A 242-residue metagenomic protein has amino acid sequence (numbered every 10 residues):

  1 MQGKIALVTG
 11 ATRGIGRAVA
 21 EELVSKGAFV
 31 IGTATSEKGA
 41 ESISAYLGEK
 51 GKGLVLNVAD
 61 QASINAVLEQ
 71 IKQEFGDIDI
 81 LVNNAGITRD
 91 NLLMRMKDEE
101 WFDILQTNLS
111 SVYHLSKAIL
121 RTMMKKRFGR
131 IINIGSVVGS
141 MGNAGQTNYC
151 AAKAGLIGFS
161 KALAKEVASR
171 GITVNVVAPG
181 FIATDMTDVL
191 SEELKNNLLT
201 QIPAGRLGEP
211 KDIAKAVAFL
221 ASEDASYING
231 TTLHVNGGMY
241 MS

Functional and structural regions predicted by a protein language model:
I5, T12-R13: Conserved glycine-rich cofactor-binding loop
K26-S42: Conserved glycine-rich Rossmann-like NAD(P)H-binding loop of the short-chain dehydrogenase/reductase
L92-L93, E100-L105, T187, L198: Substrate-binding pocket helix/loop in short-chain dehydrogenase/reductase
S116, A152, S160: Active-site helix of classical SDR
R121, K165-S169, S226: Alpha-helical segment proximal to the catalytic Tyr-Lys
S136: Residue(s) in the substrate-gating loop at a strand-loop-helix junction that position the organic substrate next
A168, T173, I228-G230, N236: Short, small/polar-rich loop/turn modules that mediate ligand/substrate recognition or access, typified
